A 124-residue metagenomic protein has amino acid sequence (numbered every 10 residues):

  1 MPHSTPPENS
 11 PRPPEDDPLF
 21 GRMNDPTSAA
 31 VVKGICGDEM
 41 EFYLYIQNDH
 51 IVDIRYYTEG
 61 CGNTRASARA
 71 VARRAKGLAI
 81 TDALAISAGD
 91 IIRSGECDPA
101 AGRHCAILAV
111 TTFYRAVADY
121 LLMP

Functional and structural regions predicted by a protein language model:
M1-P124: Domain-level signature for proteins that mediate thiol-based redox and metal-cofactor handling
